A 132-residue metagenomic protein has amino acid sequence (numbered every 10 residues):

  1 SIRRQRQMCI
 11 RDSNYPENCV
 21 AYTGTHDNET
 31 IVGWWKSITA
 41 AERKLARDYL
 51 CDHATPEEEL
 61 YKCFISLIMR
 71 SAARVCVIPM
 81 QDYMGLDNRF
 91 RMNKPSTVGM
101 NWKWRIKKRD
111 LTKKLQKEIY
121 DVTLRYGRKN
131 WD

Functional and structural regions predicted by a protein language model:
S1-I10: Single conserved hydrophobic/aromatic residue that forms the stacking wall/gate of nucleotide- or nucleobase-binding
Q5, P16-N18, T23, A72-V75 (+1 more regions): Active-site lining segments that contact anionic ligands and/or coordinate catalytic metals
Q7, D27-E29, R74, Q81-G85 (+1 more regions): Short, solvent-exposed loop/turn segments at secondary-structure junctions
R11-L50: Aromatic-lined glycan-binding groove of carbohydrate-active enzymes
S13-Y15, I68-A72, L86, S96-V98: A structural signal for short secondary-structure junctions
H26, I68, W102: Conserved, mostly hydrophobic/aromatic
Y49-M84: A glycine-rich beta-turn/hairpin centered on an aromatic-Pro dipeptide
G85-D132: Structured C-terminal cap/extension of enzyme domains
